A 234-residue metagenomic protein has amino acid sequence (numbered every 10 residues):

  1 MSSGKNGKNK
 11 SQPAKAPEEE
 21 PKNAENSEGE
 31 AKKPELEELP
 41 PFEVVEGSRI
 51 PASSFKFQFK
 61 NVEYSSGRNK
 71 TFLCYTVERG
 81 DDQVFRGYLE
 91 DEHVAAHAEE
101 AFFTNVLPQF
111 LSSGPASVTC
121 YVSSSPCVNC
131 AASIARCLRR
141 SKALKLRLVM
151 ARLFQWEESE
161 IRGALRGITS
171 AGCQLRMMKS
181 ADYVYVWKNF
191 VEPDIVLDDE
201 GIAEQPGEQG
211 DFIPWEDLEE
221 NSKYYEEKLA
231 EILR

Functional and structural regions predicted by a protein language model:
M1-R234: Zinc-dependent deaminase catalytic domain
